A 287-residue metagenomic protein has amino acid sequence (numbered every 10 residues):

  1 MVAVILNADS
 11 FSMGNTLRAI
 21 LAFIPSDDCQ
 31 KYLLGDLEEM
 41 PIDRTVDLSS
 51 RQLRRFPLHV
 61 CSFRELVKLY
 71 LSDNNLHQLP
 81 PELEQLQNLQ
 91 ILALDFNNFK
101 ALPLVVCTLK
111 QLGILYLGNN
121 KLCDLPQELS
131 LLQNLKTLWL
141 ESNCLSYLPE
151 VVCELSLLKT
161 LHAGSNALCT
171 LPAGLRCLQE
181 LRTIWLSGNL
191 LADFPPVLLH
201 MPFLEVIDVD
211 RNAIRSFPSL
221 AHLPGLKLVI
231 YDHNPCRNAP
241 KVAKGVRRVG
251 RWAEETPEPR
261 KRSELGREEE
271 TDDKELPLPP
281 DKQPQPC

Functional and structural regions predicted by a protein language model:
M1-G164, C169-A173, E180-T183, P196 (+3 more regions): The feature captures the LRR N-terminal capping module
L190: Nucleotide-sugar donor-binding loop of glycosyltransferases
